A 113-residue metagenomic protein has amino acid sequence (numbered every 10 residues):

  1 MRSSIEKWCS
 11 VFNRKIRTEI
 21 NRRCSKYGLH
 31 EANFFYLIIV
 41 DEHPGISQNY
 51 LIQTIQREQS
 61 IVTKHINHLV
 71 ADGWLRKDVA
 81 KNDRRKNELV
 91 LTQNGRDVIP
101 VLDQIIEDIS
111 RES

Functional and structural regions predicted by a protein language model:
M1-Y27: N-terminal leader segment of winged-helix/HTH proteins
S3, K7, V11, E31 (+4 more regions): Residues at secondary-structure transition points
N13, I38-E42, D103: Short, locally clustered residues in the helix-turn-helix/winged-helix DNA-binding domain
T18-I61: N-terminal helix-turn-helix DNA-binding core of bacterial DNA-binding proteins
H65: Residues within the DNA-recognition helix of helix-turn-helix
H68-S113: Charged, amphipathic alpha-helical coiled-coil/dimerization segments
